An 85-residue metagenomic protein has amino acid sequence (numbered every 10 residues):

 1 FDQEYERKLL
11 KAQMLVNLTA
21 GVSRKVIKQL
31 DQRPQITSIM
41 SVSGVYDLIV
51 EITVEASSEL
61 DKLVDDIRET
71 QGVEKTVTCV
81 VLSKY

Functional and structural regions predicted by a protein language model:
F1-Y85: A compositional/biophysical signature of low hydrophobicity enriched in polar/charged and small residues
